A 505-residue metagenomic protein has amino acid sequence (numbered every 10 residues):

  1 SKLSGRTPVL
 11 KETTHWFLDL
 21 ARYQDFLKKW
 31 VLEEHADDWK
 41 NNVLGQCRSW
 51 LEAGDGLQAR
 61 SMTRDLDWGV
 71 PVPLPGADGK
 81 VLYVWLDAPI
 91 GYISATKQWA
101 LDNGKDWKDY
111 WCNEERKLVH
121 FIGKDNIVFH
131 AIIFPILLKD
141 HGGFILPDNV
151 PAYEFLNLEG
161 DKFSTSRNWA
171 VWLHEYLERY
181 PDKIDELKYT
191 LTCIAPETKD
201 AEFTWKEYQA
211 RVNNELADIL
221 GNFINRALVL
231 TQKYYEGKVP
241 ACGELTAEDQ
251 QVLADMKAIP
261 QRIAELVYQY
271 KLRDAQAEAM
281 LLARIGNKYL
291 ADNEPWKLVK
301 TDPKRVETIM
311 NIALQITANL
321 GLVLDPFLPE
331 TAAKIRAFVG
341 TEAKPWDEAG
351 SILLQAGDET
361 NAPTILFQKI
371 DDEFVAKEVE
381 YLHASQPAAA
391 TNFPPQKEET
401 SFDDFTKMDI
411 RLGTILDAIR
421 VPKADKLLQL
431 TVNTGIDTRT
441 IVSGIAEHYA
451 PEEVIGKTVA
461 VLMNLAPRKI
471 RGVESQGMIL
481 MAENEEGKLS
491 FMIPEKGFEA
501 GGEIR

Functional and structural regions predicted by a protein language model:
S1, V70-L74, W111, F163 (+9 more regions): Short clusters of hydrophobic/aromatic residues that line enzyme substrate/ligand-binding pockets
K2-K233, A277-A279: Structured secondary-structure scaffolds
I132-L137, Q315, N319, T458: Short amphipathic alpha-helical face segments that pack within enzyme cores and frequently flank/anchor catalytic
D148-A152, R336-F338, Q429: Beta-strand segments within the central parallel beta-sheet cores of soluble alpha/beta enzyme folds
A195, K206-L245, D255-E359, L462: Helix-rich, typically C-terminal accessory recognition domains appended to large enzymatic cores
Q250: Gly/Thr-rich phosphate-binding loop signature of adenosyl cofactor/nucleotide-binding cores
A332-T406: Intrinsic disorder at enzyme termini
P387-R505: Phosphate-backbone binding interfaces of nucleic-acid-interacting proteins
